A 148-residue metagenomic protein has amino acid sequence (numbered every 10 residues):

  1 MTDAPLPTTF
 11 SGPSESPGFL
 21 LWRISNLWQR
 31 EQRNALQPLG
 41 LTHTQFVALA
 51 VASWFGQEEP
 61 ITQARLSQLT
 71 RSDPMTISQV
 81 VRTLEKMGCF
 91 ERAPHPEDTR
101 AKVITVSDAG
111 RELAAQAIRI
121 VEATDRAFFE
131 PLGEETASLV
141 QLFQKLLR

Functional and structural regions predicted by a protein language model:
M1-L39, E130, K145: N-terminal leader segment of winged-helix/HTH proteins
L20, V47-V51, E112, S138: Pre-recognition alpha-helix immediately N-terminal to the DNA-recognition helix within helix-turn-helix or winged-helix
N26-D73: N-terminal helix-turn-helix DNA-binding core of bacterial DNA-binding proteins
Q29, P60, R82-Q141: Charged, amphipathic alpha-helical coiled-coil/dimerization segments
Q141-Q144, R148: Extended, heptad-repeat alpha-helical coiled-coil/oligomerization scaffolds
